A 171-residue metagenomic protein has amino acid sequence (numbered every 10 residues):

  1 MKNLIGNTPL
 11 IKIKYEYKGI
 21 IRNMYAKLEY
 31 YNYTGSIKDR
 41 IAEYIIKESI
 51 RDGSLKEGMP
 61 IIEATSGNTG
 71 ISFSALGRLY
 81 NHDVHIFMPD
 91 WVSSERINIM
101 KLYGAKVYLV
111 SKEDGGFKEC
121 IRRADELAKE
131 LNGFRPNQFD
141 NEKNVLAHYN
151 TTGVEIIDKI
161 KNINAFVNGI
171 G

Functional and structural regions predicted by a protein language model:
M1-G171: PLP-dependent amino-acid enzyme catalytic core
